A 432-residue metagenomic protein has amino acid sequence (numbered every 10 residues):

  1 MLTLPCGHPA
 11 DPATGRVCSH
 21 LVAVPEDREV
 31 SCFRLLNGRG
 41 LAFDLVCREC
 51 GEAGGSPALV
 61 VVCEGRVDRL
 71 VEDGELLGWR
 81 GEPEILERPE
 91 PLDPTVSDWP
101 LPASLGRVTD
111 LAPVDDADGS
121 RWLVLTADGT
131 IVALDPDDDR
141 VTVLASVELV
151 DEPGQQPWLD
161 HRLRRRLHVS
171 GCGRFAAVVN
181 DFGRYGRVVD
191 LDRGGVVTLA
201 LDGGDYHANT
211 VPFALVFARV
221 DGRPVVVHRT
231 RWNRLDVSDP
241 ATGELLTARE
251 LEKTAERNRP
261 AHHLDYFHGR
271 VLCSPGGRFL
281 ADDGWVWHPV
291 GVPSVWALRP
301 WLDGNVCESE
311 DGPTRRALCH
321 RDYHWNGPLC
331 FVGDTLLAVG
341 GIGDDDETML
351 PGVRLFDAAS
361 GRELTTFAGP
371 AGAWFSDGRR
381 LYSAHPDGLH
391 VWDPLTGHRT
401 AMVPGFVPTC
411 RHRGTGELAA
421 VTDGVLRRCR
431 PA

Functional and structural regions predicted by a protein language model:
G7-G55: Short recognition patches in nucleic-acid-associated and regulatory proteins
G81-V197: An N-terminal, globular interaction/scaffold subdomain
W99-T109, P153, P157, G312-W325 (+2 more regions): Conserved blade-ending motifs and adjacent loop-strand segments that build the rim/top face of beta-propeller domains
G106-D118, P157-C172, D205-G222, F267-R278 (+3 more regions): Structural signature of eukaryotic scaffold interfaces centered on beta-propeller domains
D128-D135, F182-V189, W232-S238, H288-W296 (+3 more regions): Structural motif
A145-L159, A200-H207, A248-D265, N305-Y323: Surface-exposed loop and turn segments in beta-propeller and other repeat-based domains that flank or scaffold
D190-N233, L245-D265: Asp-box/WD-like beta-propeller blade repeats and closely related beta-sheet repeat scaffolds
R411-A432: Blade-level signature of beta-propeller repeat domains, shared across WD40, Kelch, NHL, RCC1 and BNR/Asp-box propellers
